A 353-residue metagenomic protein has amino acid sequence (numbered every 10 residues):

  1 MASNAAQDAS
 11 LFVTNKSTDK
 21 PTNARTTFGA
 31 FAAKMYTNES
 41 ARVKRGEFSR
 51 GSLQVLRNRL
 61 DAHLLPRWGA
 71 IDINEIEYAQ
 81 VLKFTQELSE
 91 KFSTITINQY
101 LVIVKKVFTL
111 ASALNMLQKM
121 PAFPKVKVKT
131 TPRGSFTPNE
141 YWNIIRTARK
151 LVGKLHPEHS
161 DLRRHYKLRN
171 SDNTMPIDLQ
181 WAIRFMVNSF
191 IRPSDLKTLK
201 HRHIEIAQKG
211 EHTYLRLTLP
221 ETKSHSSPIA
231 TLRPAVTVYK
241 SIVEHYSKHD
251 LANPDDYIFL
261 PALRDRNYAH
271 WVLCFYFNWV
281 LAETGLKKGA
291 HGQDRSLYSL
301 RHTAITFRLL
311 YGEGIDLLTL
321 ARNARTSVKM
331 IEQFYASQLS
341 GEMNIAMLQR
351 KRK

Functional and structural regions predicted by a protein language model:
M1-G29, N38-R50, A62: N-terminal helical hairpins
A6, R57-D61, L101-S112, I183-F190: Short, amphipathic alpha-helical segments that act as regulatory/interfacial helices in nucleotide-processing proteins
G29-F92, V107-S112: Basic/aromatic-enriched alpha-helical hairpins
T94, N98-Y100, A113, L117-P193 (+2 more regions): Basic, Lys/Arg- and aromatic-enriched nucleic-acid-binding interface segment
T130, E221-E244, P254-W279, S296: C-terminal catalytic core of Y-nucleophile DNA break-rejoin enzymes
G134, P138, S189, T198-E244: Conserved tyrosine-mediated DNA breakage-rejoining catalytic core shared by Y-recombinases
S135, L219-H225, D265, A324-L348: Catalytic-site neighborhood detector that most strongly recognizes the C-terminal catalytic loop/helix of tyrosine
G153-N173, S189, Y246-Y257, R264-R266 (+3 more regions): Short, basic (Lys/Arg/His-rich) helix/loop patches that form interaction surfaces in the mid-to-C-terminal regions
